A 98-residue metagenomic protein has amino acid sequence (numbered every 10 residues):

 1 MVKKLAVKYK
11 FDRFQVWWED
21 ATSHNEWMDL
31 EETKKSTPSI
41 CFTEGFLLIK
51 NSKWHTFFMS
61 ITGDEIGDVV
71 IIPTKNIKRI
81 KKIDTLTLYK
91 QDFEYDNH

Functional and structural regions predicted by a protein language model:
V2-H98: Conserved RNA-binding domains used in RNP assembly and mRNA/RNA metabolism
